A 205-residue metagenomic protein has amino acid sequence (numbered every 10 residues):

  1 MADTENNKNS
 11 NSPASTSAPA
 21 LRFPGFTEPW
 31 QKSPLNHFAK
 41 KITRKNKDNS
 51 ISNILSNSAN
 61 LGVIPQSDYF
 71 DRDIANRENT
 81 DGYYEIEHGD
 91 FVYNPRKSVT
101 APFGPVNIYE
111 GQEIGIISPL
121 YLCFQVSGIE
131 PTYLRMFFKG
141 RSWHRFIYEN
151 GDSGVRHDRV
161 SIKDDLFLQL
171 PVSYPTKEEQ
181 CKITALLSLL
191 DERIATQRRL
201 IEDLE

Functional and structural regions predicted by a protein language model:
M1-T27, E192, T196-E205: Short amphipathic coiled-coil heptad-repeat segments
N9, I74-T80, R156, S188: Short, solvent-exposed loop/turn positions at domain surfaces that link secondary-structure elements or cap domain
T16-P19, I114-P119, D152-E178: A short glycine-rich beta-alpha junction/loop motif
A18-N46: Non-catalytic DNA-recognition/assembly elements of restriction-modification systems
N36-K47, I51, S58-F91: Sequence-specific dsDNA recognition surfaces
D81-W143, S153-R156: A short beta-sheet element
K97, L186-S188: Short, surface-exposed secondary-structure boundary micro-motifs
Q180-I183, L190: Extended amphipathic alpha-helical segments enriched in small hydrophobics
